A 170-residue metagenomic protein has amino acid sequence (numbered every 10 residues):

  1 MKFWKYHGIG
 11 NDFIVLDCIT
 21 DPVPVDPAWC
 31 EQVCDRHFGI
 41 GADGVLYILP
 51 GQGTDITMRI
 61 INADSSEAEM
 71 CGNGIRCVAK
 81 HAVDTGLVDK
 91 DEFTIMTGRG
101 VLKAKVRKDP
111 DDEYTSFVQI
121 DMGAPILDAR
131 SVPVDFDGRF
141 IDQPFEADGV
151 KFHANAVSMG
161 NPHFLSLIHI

Functional and structural regions predicted by a protein language model:
M1-Y114, L165-L167: A glycine-rich beta-to-alpha transition motif near the start of alpha/beta enzyme domains, typified by
T97-L167: ATP-dependent small-molecule kinase catalytic core of the GHMP/sugar-kinase superfamily and closely related
